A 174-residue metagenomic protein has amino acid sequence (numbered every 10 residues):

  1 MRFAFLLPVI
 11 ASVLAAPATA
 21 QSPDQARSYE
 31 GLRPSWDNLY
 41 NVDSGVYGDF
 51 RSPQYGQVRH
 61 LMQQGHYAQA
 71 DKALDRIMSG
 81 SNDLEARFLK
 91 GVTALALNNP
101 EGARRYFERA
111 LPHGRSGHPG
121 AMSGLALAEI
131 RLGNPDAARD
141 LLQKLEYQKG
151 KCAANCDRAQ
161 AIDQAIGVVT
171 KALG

Functional and structural regions predicted by a protein language model:
S44-D83: Alpha-helical segment of the N-proximal tetratricopeptide repeat
S52, E85, P119-G120, A154 (+1 more regions): Start-of-helix register in tetratricopeptide repeats
L89, G124, R158, I162-A165: Canonical tetratricopeptide repeat
L127-A153: TPR/TPR-like (Sel1-like) alpha-helical repeat modules
